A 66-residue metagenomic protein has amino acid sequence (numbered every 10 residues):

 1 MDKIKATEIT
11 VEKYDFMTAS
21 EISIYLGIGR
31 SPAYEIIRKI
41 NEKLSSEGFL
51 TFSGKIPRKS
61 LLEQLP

Functional and structural regions predicted by a protein language model:
M1-A6: Short, Lys/Arg-enriched anionic-surface-contact patches
T7-I9, T51: A short, terminal or domain-edge coil/loop segment
T10-P32: Polyanion-binding surface elements
L26-L65: Major-groove DNA-recognition helix of helix-turn-helix-type DNA-binding domains
